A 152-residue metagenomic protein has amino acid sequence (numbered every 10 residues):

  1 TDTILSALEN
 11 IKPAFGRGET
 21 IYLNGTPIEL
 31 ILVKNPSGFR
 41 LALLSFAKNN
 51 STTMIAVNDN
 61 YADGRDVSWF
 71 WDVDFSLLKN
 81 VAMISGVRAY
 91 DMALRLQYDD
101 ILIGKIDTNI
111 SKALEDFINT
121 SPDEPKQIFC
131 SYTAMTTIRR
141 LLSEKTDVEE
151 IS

Functional and structural regions predicted by a protein language model:
D2-I4: Flexible, glycine/charged-enriched surface loops at secondary-structure junctions
S6-S152: ATP-dependent carboxylate-amine ligase
